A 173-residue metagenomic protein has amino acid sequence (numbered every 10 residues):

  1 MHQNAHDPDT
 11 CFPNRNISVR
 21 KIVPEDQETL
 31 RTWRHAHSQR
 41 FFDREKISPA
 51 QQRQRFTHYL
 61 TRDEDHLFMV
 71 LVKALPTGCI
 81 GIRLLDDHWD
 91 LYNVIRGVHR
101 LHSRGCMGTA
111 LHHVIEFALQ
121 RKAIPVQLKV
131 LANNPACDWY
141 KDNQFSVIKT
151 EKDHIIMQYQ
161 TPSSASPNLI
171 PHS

Functional and structural regions predicted by a protein language model:
N16-T32: A short beta-loop-alpha structural element at the N-terminal edge of CoA-dependent acyl/N-acetyltransferase catalytic
S38-T57: Conserved GNAT-fold acetyl-CoA-binding loop/helix
T57-M69, G78: A short helix-loop-beta-strand connector motif used in the catalytic cores of GNAT acetyltransferases and, in some
M69, L75-R83, D90: Conserved beta-strand in the GNAT
Y92-R104: A short, internal acetyl-CoA/4′-phosphopantetheine-binding micro-motif in the GNAT/acyltransferase core
S103-F117, D138, D142: Conserved acetyl-CoA-binding loop-helix of GNAT-fold acetyltransferases
Q127-D138, D153-Q158: Conserved beta-strand-loop-alpha-helix junction that forms the acyl-donor binding cleft
K141-E151: Conserved acetyl-CoA-binding loop of GNAT-fold acetyltransferases
